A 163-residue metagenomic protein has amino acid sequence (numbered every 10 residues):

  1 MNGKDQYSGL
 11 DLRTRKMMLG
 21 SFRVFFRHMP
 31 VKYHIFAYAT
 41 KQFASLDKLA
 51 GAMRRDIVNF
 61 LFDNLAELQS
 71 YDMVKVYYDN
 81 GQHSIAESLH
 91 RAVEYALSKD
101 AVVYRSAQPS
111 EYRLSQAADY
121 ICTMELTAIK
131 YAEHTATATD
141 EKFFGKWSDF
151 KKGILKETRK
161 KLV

Functional and structural regions predicted by a protein language model:
M1-V163: Phosphate-ester processing/binding pockets and catalytic centers
